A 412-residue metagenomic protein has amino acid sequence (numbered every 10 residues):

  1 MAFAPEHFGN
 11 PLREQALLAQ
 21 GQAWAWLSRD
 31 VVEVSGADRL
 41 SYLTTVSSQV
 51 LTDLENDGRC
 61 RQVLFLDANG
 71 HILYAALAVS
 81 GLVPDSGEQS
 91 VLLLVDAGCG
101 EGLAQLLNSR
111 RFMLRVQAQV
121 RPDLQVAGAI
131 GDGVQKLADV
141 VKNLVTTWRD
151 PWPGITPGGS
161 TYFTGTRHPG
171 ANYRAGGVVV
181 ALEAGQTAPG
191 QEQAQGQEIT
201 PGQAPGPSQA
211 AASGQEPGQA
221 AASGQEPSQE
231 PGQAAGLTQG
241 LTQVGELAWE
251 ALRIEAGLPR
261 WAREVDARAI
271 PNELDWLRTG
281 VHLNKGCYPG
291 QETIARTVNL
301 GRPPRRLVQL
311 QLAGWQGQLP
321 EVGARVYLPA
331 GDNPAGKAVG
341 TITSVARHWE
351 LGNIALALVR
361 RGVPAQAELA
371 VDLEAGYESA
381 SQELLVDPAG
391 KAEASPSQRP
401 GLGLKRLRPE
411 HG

Functional and structural regions predicted by a protein language model:
M1-L73, G81-D85, E410-G412: Acidic, proline/glycine-enriched N-terminal capping motif
N10-Q20, V63-A75, S80, R111-L114 (+2 more regions): Short amphipathic beta-strand starts and helix->beta connectors
A23-W26, D30-V31, L77-E192, G196 (+2 more regions): Acidic, low-complexity central loop/insert segments
T44-T52, Q105-M113, D139, N299 (+1 more regions): Short, intrinsically disordered, mixed-charge
L64-F65, Q135-L137, V141-W152, P320-P334: Short amphipathic alpha-helix segments
V178-G190, G232, G236-Q311: Anionic-ligand-binding alpha/beta catalytic cores of soluble enzymes and soluble regulatory domains that recognize
Q191-A235: Long, intrinsically disordered low-complexity tandem-repeat segments
A269, L277-V281, Q291, A295-G412: Glycine-rich, small/acidic residue-mixed loop/short-helix segments
